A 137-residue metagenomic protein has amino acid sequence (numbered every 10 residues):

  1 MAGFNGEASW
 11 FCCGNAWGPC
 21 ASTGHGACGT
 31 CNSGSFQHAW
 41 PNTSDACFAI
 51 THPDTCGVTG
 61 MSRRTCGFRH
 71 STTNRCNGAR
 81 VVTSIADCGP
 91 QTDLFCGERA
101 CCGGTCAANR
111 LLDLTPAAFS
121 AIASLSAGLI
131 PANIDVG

Functional and structural regions predicted by a protein language model:
M1-G137: Secreted/periplasmic proteins
